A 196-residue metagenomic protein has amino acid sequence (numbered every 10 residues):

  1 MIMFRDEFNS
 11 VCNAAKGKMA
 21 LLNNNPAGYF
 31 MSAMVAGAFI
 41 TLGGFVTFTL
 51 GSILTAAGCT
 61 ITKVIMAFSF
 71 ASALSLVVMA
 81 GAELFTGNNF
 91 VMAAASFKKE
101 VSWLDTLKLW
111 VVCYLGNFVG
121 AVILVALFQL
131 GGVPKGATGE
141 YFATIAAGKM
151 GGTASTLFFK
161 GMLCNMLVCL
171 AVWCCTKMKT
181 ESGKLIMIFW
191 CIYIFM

Functional and structural regions predicted by a protein language model:
I2-M196: Alpha-helical transmembrane segments and their helix-helix packing motifs
